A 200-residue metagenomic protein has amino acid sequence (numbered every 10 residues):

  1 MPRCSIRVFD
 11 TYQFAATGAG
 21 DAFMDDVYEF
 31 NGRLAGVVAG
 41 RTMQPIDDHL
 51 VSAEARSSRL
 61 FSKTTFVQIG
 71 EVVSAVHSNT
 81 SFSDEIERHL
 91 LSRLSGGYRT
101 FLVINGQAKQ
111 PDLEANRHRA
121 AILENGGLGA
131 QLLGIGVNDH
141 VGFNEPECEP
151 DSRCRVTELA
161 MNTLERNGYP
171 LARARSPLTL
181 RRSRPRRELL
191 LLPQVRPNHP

Functional and structural regions predicted by a protein language model:
M1-A35, A55: N-terminal glycine-/serine-/threonine-rich phosphate-binding loop
M1-S5, R59-L132: Ligand-binding beta-strand-loop-alpha-helix segment within the catalytic cores of soluble metabolic enzymes
Y12-A15, Q107-Q110, R175-R181: Short, flexible loop segments at the rims of nucleotide/cofactor-binding pockets, characterized by
G20-Y28, V51, A55, E87-L91 (+1 more regions): Generic structural signal for well-ordered alpha-helical scaffold segments
G36-T42, L133-V137: Glycine-rich beta-strand-to-loop/alpha-helix junction loops that act as flexible
D47-D48, R59-G70, S74-H77, V141 (+2 more regions): Active-site histidine-anchored catalytic micro-motif
N138, G142-L189: Class I SAM-dependent methyltransferase SAM-binding "motif I" and its flanking Rossmann-like core
P185-P200: C-terminal functional extensions of proteins
